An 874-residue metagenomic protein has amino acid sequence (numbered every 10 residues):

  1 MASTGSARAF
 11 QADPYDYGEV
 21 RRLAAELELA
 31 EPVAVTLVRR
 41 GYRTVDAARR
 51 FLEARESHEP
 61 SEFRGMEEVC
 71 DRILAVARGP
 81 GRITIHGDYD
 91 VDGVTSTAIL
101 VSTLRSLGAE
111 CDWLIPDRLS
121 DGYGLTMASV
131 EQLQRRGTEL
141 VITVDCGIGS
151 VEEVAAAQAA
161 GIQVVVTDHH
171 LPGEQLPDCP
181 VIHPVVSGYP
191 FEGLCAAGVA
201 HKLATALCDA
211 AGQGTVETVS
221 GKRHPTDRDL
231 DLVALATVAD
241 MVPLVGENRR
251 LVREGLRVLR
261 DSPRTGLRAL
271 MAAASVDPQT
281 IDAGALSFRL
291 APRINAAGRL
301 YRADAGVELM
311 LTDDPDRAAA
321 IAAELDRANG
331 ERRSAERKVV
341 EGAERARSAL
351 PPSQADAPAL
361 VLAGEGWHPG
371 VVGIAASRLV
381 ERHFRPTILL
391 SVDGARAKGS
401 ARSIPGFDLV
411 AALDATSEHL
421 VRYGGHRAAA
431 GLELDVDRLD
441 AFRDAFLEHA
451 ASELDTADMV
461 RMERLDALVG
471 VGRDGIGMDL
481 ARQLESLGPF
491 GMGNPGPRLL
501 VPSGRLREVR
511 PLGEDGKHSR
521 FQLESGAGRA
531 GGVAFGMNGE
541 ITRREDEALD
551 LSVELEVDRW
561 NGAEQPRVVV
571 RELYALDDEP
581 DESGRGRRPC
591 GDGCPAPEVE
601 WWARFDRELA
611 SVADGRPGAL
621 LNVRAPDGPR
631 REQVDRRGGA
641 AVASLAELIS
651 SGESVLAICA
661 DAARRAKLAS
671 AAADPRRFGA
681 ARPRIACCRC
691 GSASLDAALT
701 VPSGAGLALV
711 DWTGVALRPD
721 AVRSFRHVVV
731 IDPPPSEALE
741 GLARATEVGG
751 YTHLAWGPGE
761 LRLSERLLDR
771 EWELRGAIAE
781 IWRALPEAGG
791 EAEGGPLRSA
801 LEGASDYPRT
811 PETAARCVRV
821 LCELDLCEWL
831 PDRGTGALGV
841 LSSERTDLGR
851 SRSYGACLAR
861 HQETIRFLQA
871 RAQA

Functional and structural regions predicted by a protein language model:
A2, D13-E139, A160, D209-D437 (+1 more regions): Hydrophobic helix-and-loop "lid/oligomerization" segment in the mid-to-C-terminal part of catalytic domains
R40, V144, A363-G366, V634 (+5 more regions): Structural motif
D88-Y89, P116-L119, C146-G147, I162 (+7 more regions): Short, ordered loop/turn segments at secondary-structure junctions
I99, Q175-T218, T226-V238, D437 (+4 more regions): Short alpha-helices
E131-S220, V245: Active-site cavity-forming subdomains of large catalytic enzyme subunits
R228, P702, P719-D720, S724-F725 (+2 more regions): C-terminal helicase lobe
R249-P292, A296-A346, E381, A401-L645 (+2 more regions): Acidic, two-metal ion nucleic-acid-processing modules in DNA metabolism proteins
P675, A681-R726: Conserved motor-coupling elements within RecA-like helicase/translocase cores
